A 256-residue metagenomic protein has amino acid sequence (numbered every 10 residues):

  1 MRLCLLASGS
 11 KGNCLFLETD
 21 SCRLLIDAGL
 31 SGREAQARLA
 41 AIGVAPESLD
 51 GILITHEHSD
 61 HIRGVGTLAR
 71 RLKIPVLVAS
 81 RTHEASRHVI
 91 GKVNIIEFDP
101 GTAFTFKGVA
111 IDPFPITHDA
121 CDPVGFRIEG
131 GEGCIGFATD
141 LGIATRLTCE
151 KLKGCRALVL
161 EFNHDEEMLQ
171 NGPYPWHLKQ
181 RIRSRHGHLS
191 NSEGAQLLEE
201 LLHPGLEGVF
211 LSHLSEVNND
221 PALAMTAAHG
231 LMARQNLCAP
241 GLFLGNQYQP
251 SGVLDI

Functional and structural regions predicted by a protein language model:
M1-I42, V124-T139, A157: Conserved beta-strand hairpin/beta-sheet module of binuclear metal-dependent hydrolase folds, prominently
C4-C14, E57-V65, V76, H83-R87 (+1 more regions): Structured catalytic core of nucleotide-sugar glycosyltransferases
I26-G29, L49-E57, L77-S80, G136-T139 (+3 more regions): Active-site neighborhood of phospho(di)ester-bond hydrolases with catalytic His/Asp-centered motifs
R33-V78: Active-site metal-binding motif and surrounding structural segment of the metallo-beta-lactamase
H58-I62, H83-A85, A120-C121, I143-R146 (+2 more regions): Active-site environment of divalent metal-dependent phosphoester hydrolases
R63-L72, A85-V89, N219-T226: Metal-dependent catalytic neighborhoods of phosphoester/phosphodiester hydrolases
A79-E132: Metallo-beta-lactamase
R146-N246: Cap/insert and terminal regions of metallo-dependent hydrolase folds
